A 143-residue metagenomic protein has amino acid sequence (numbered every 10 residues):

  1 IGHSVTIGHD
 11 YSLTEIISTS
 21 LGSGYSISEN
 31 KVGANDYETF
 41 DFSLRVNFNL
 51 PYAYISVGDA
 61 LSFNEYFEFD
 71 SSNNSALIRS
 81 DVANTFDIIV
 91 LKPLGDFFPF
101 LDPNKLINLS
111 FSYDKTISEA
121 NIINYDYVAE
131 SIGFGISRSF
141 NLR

Functional and structural regions predicted by a protein language model:
I1-G2, V32-D41, S75-N84, I123-S131: Replace "Gram-negative outer membrane beta-barrel proteins" with "bacterial and organellar outer membrane beta-barrel
I1-K31, N35-Y37, E68-S72, K115: Outer-membrane pore/translocation modules
H3, S23-K31, L50-Y52, D59-F67 (+3 more regions): Transmembrane beta-strands of outer-membrane beta-barrel pores
V5-I7, F42-L44, F86-I88, F134-I136: Membrane-embedded beta-strands of outer-membrane beta-barrel proteins, especially the hydrophobic/small aromatic
Y11-S18, N49-V57, P93-N108, N141-R143: Short loop/turn motifs that connect adjacent beta-strands in outer-membrane beta-barrel proteins
T19-S23, I55-D59, I88, I107-Y113 (+1 more regions): Membrane-embedded beta-strand positions of outer-membrane beta-barrel proteins
V57-V82: C-terminal beta-barrel architecture of Gram-negative outer-membrane proteins
I88-V90, V128-R143: Outer-membrane beta-barrel "beta-signal"
